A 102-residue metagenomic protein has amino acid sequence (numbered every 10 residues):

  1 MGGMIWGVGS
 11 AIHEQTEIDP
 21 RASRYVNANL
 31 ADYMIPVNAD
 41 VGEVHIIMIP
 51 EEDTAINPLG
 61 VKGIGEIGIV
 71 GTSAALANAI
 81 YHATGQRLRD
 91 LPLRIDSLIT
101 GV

Functional and structural regions predicted by a protein language model:
M1-V102: C-terminal catalytic domains of large/alpha subunits in multi-subunit enzymes
